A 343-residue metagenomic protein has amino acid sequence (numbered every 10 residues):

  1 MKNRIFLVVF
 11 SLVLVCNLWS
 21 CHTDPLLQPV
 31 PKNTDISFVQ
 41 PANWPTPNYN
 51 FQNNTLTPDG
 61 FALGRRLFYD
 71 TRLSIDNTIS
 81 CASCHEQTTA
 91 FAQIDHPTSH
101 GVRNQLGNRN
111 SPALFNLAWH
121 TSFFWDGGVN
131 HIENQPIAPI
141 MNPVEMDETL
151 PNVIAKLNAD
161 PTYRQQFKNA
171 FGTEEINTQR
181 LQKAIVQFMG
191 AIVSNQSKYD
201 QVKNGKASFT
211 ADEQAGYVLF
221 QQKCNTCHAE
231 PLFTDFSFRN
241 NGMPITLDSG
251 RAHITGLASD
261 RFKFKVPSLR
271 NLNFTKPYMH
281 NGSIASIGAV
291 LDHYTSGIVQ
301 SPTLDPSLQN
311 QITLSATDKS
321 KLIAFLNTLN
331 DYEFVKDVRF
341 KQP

Functional and structural regions predicted by a protein language model:
M1-V8: Bacterial N-terminal signal peptides that target proteins for export
F6, C21-P343: Periplasmic c-type cytochrome electron-transfer domains
V9-N17: Bacterial N-terminal signal peptides
